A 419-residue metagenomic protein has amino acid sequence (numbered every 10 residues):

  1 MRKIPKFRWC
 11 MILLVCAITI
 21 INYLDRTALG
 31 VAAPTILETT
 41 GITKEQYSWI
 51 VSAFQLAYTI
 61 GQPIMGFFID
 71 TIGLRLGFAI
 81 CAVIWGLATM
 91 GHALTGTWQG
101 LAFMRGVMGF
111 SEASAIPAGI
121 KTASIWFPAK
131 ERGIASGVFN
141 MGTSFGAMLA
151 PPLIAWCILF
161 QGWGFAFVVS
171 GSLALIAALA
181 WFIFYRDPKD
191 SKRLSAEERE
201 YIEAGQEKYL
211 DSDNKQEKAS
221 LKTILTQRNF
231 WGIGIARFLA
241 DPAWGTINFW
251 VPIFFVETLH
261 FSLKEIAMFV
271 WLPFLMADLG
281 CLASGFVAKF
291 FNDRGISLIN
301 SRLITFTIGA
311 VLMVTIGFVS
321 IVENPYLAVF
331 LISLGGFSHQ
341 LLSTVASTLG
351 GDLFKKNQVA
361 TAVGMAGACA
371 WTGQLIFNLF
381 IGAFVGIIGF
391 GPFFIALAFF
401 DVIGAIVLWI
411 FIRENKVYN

Functional and structural regions predicted by a protein language model:
T27, Q55-P63, A147-M148, F274-D278 (+2 more regions): Residue-level signature of mid-helix packing/kink "hotspots" within the transmembrane helices of 12-pass Major
L29-G30, Q227-L282, S343, S347: Extracytoplasmic gate region of multi-pass secondary transporters
G41, G73, L94-G100, S111 (+2 more regions): Helix-breaking motifs and short loop linkers at transmembrane-helix boundaries and internal kinks in secondary membrane
I60-W98: Conserved MFS/SLC helix-loop-helix module at the cytosolic interface between two early adjacent transmembrane helices
L76-M90, N300-G317: Structural signature of the two symmetry-related core transmembrane helices
M104-T143: Cytoplasmic helix-loop-helix junction between adjacent transmembrane helices in 12-TM secondary transporters
G142-K192: Helix-loop-helix hairpin linking two adjacent transmembrane segments in secondary transporters
G351-I387: A late C-terminal transmembrane helix in Major Facilitator Superfamily
